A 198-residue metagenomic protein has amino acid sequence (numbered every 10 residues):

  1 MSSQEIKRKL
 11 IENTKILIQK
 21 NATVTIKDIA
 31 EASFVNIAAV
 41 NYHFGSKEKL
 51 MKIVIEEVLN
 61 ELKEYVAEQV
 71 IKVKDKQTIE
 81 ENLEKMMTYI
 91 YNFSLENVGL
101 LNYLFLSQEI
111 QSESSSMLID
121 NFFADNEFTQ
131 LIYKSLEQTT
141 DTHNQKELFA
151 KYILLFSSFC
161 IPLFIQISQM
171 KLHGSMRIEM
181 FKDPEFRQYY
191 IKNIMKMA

Functional and structural regions predicted by a protein language model:
S3-K15, I29, V54-L62, V66: Generic hydrophobic, amphipathic alpha-helix propensity
K9, Q19-K49, I53: Helix-turn-helix
A67, E113-T140: Amphipathic alpha-helical packing segments from all-alpha helical-bundle domains
E68-V98, K151-L155: Hydrophobic alpha-helical connector segments
I90, Y103-Q108, L155, F159: Short alpha-helical scaffolding segments that buttress acidic/His motifs in well-ordered protein cores
S94-M117, Q166-K171: Amphipathic alpha-helical segments used for helix-helix packing
D120-N121, Q138-F156: All-alpha amphipathic helical-bundle segments outside canonical DNA-binding/catalytic cores that form hydrophobic
T129-Q138, T142, S157-A198: C-terminal peripheral helix-coil segments that are non-catalytic and often amphipathic
